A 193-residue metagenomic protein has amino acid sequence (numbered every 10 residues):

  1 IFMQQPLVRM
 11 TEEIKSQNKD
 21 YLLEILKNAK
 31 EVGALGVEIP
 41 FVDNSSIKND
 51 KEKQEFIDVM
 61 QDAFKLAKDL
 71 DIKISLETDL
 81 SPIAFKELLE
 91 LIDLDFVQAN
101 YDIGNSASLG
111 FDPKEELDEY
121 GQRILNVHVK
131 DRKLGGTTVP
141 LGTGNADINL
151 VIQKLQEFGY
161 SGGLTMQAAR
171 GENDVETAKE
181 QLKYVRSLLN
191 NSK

Functional and structural regions predicted by a protein language model:
F2-Q5, F41-D43, D131-K133, A168-R170: Short, histidine-centered active-site or binding-site loop motifs used for metal coordination, general acid-base
M3-A99: Active-site acidic/histidine proton-transfer and metal-coordination neighborhood in alpha/beta enzyme cores
G33, P82-Y101, N105-K193: Histidine-acidic metal/acid-base catalytic patches
